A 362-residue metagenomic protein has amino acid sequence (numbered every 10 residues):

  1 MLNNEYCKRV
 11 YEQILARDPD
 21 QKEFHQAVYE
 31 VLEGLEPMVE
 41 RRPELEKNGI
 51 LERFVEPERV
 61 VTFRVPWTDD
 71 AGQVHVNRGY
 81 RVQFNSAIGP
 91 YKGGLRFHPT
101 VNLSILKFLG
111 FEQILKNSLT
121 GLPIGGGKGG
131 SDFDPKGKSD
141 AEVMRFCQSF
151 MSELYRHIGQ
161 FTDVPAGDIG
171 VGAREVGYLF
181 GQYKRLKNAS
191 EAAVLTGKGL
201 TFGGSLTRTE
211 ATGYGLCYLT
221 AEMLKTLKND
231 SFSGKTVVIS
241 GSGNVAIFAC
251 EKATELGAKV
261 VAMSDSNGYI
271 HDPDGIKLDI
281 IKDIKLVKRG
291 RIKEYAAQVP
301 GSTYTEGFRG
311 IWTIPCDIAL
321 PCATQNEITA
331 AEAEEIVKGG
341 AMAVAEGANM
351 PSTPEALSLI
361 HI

Functional and structural regions predicted by a protein language model:
M1-L206, L219: N-terminal ligand-binding/catalytic initiation module
R185, A221-N229, G310, Q325 (+2 more regions): Conserved helix-loop functional segments at active or binding sites
T207-E210, Y214-G310: Glycine-rich phosphate/diphosphate-binding loop of Rossmann-like nucleotide-binding domains
V245-A249, E327-A331, S352-T353: Short glycine/serine/threonine-rich phosphate/pyrophosphate-binding segments that cradle anionic phosphate groups
F308-P315, E327-A341: Rossmann-fold NAD(P) dinucleotide-binding segment
L320-C322, G347: Short, well-ordered coil/turn residues at beta-beta hairpins and beta-strand->alpha-helix junctions within
E332-P351, A356-S358: Generic long, charged, amphipathic alpha-helical segments
I360-I362: Conserved small/polar residues in nucleotide/adenosyl-binding loops
